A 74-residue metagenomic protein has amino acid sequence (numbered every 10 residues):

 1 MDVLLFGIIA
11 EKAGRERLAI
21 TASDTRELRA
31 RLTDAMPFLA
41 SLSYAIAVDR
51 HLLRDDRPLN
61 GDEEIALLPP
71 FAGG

Functional and structural regions predicted by a protein language model:
M1-G73: Ubiquitin-like/PB1-type beta-grasp interaction modules and other compact soluble beta-rich domains
